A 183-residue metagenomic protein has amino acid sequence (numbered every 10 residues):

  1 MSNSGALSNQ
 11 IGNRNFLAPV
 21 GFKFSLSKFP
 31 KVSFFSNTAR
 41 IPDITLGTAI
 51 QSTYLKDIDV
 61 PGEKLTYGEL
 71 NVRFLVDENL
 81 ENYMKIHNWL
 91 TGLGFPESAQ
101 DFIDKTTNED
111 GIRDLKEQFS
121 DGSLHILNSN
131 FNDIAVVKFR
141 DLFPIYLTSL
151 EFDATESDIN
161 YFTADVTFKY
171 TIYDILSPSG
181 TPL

Functional and structural regions predicted by a protein language model:
M1-L183: Glycine-rich, low-complexity intrinsically disordered segments
